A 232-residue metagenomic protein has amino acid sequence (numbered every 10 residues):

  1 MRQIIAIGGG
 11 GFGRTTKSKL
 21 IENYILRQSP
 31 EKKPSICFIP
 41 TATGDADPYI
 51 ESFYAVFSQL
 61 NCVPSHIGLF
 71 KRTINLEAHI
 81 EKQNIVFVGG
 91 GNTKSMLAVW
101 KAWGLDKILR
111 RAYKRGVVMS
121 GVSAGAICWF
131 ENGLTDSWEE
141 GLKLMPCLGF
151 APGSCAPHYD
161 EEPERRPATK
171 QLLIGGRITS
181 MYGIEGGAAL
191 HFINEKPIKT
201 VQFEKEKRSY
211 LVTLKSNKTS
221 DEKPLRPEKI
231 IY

Functional and structural regions predicted by a protein language model:
M1-K33, C37, T41-Q59, I85 (+2 more regions): C-terminal and late-domain segments of enzyme folds
G11-F12, N92-K94: A short, flexible beta-alpha/helix-coil linker loop
R14-T15, M96-L97, F130: Glycine/Thr-rich phosphate-binding loops of Rossmann-like dinucleotide-binding domains
P64-K71: An anion-binding catalytic pocket shared by soluble metabolic enzymes
K71-I85, M96-A98: N-terminal small/polar loop signature for handling phosphorylated ligands or for N-terminal nucleophile
H79-K82, W103-G116: Catalytic-core regions built around general acid/base machinery
F87-G90, L109-N132: Catalytic nucleophile loop
T93-W103: Glycine/threonine-rich flexible loop motifs
